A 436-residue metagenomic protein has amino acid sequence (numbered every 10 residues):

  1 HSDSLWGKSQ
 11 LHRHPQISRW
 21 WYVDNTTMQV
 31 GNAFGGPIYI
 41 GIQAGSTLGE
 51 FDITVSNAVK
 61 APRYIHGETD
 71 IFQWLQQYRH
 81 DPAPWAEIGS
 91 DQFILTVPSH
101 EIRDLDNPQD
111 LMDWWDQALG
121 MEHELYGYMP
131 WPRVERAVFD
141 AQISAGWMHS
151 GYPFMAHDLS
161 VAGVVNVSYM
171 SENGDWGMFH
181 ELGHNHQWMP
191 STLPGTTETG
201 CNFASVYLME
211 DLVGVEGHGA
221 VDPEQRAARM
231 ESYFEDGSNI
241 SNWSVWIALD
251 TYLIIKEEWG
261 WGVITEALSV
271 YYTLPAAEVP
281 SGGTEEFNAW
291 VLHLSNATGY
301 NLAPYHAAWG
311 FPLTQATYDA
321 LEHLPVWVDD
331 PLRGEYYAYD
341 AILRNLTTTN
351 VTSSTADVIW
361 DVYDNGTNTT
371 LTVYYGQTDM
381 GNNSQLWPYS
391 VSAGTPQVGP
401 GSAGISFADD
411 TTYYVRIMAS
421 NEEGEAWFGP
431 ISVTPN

Functional and structural regions predicted by a protein language model:
H1-P62: Beta-strand-enriched, solvent-exposed domains that form extended recognition/catalytic surfaces
H1-S9, S269-V270, V373-Q377: Extended low-complexity, serine/threonine- and proline-enriched intrinsically disordered segments
A44-I88: Exposed low-complexity, polar/acidic, P/S/T/G-rich flexible segments that act as propeptides, protease-susceptible
W74-Q77, P84-E258, I264-V270: Catalytic cores of extracellular degradative/oxidative enzymes
E235-W243, A277-G282, V291-H293: Active-site rim elements
Y272-A276, G310: Intrinsically disordered, low-complexity, polar/charged regulatory segments
G283-D340: Beta/coil-rich, acidic/histidine-enriched accessory regions frequently appended to metallopeptidases
D340-N436: Short, surface-exposed linear motifs at loops/turns and structural transition points
